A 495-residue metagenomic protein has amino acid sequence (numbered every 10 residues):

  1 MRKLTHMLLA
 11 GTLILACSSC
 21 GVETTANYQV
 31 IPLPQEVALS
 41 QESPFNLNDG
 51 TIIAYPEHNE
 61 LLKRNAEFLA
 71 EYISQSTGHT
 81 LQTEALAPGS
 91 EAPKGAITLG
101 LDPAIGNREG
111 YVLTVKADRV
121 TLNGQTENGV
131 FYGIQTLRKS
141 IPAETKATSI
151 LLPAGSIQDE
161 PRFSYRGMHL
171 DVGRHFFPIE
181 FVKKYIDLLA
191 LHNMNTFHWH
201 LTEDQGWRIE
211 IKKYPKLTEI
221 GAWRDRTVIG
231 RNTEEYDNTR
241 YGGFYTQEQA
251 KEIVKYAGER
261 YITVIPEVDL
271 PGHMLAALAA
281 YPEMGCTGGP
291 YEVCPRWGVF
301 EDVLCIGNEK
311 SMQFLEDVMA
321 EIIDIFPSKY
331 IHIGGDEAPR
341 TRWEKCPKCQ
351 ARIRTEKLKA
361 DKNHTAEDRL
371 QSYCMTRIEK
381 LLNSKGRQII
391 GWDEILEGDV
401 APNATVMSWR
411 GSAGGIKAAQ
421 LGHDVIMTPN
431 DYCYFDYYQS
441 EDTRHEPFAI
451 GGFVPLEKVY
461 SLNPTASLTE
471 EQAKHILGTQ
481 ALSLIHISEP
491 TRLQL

Functional and structural regions predicted by a protein language model:
M1-L8: Bacterial N-terminal signal peptides that target proteins for export
L9-A16: Bacterial N-terminal signal peptides
C20-R166, N383-L396, V400, I485: Acidic, contiguous N-terminal accessory segments
A104-Q313, D317-Y330, R377, L381 (+1 more regions): Feature activates predominantly on carbohydrate-active enzymes
M274, T341-R342, I390-H423, C433-H445: Substrate-binding cleft/loops of secretory-pathway carbohydrate-active enzymes
P295, E301-P402, G411: Active-site neighborhood of glycoside hydrolase catalytic domains
A413-L482: Aromatic-lined glycan-binding groove of carbohydrate-active enzymes
I485-L495: Single conserved hydrophobic/aromatic residue that forms the stacking wall/gate of nucleotide- or nucleobase-binding
